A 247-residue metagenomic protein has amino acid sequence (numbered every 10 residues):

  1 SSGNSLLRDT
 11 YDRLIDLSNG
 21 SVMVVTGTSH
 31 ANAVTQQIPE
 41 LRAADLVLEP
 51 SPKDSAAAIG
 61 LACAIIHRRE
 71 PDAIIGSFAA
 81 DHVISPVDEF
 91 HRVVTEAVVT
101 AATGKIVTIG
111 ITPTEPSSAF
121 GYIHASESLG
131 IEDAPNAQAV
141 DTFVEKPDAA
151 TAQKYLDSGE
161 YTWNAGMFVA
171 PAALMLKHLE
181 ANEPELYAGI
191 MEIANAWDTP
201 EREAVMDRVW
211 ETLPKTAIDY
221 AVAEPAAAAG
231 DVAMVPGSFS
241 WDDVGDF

Functional and structural regions predicted by a protein language model:
S2-E89, T95, I111: Conserved N-terminal catalytic core of the sugar/cofactor nucleotidyltransferase
L6, T10, H30, V34 (+9 more regions): General structural feature for long, well-ordered alpha-helical segments within catalytic domains of soluble enzymes
N32-A33, I84-S85, P116-S118, W241-D243: Flexible loop/turn segments at secondary-structure boundaries
L46, I106-T108, D231-M234: Conserved beta-strand scaffold positions in the cores of enzyme catalytic domains, especially in NTP/NDP-utilizing
E70-P71, A102, D148: Membrane-embedded alpha-helical core segments of multi-pass
P86-A134: Basic phosphate/pyrophosphate-binding loop/patch that engages nucleotide-derived ligands
P113, Y122-F247: Catalytic core of tubulin tyrosine ligase-like
